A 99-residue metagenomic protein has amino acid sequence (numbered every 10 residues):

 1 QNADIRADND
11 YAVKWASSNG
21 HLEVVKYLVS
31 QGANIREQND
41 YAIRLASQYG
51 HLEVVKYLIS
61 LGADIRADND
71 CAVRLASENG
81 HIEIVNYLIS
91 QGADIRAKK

Functional and structural regions predicted by a protein language model:
R6-W15, R36-L45, R66-L75, A97-K99: Ankyrin-repeat boundary/"N-cap" motif
L22, N34, L52, R74 (+1 more regions): Glycine-centered signal
E23-V24, E53-V54, E83-I84: Conserved ankyrin/ankyrin-like repeat signature
K26, N86, A93-D94: Short, low-complexity, intrinsically disordered N-terminal modules that encode targeting/processing signals
